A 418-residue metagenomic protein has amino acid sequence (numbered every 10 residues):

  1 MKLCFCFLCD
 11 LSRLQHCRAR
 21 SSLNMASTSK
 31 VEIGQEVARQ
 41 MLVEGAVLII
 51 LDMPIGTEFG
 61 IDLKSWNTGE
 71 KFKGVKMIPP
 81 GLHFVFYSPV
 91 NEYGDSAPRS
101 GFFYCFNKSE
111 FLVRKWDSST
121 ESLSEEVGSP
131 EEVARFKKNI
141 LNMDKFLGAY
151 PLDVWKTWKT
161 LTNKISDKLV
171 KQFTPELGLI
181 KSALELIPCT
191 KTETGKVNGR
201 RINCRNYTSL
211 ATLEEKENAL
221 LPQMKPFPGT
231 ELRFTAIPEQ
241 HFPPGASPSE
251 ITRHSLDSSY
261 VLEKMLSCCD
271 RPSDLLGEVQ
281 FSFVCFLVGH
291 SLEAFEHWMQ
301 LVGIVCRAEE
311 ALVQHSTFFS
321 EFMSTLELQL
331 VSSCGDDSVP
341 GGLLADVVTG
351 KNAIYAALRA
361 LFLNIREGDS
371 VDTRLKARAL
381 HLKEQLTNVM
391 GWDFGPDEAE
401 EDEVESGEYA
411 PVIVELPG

Functional and structural regions predicted by a protein language model:
K2-C4, A26: Context-dependent free N-terminus signature
C4-C9, C17: Cysteine-centered motifs
C17-M77, S88-G289, A410, V414-E415: Short loop/turn and low-complexity linker motifs enriched in small/turn-promoting residues
S21-L23, G195, R200-G418: Extended, charge-rich intrinsically disordered regulatory tails
I78-H83: A glycine-anchored, Pro-Gly-centered beta-turn/N-cap motif
